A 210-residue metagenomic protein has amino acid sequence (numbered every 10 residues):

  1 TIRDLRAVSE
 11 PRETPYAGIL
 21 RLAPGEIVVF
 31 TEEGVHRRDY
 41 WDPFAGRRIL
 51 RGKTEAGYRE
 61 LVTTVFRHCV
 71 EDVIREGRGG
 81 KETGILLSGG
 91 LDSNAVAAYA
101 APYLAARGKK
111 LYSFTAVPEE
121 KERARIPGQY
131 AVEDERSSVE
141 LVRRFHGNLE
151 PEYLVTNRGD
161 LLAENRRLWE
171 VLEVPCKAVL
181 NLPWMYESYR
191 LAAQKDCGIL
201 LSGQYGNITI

Functional and structural regions predicted by a protein language model:
T1-V155, R167, V171: Cysteine-centered catalytic environments shared across enzyme families
G77-T83, N148-I210: Conserved adenosine/adenylate-binding substructure
